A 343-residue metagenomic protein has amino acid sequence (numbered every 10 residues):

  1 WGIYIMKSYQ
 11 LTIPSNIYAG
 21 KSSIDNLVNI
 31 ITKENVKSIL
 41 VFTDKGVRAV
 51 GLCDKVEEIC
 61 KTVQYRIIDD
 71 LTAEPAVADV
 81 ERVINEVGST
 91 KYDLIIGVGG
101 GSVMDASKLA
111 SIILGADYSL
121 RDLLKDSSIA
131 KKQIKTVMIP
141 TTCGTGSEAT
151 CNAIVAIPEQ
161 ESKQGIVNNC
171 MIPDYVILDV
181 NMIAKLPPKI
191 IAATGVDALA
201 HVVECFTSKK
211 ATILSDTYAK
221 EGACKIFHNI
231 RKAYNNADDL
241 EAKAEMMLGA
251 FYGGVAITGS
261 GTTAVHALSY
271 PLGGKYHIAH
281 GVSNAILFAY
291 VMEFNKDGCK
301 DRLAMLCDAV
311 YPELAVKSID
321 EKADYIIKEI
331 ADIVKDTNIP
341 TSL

Functional and structural regions predicted by a protein language model:
W1-I5: Short, Lys/Arg-enriched N-terminal segments with co-localized hydrophobic residues within the first ~10-30 amino acids
M6-L94, L343: ATP/NTP phosphate-donor binding region
I24-L27, A49-L52, V77, S102-S107 (+3 more regions): Short glycine/serine/threonine-rich phosphate/pyrophosphate-binding segments that cradle anionic phosphate groups
A78-N85, S89-N181: Glycine/threonine-rich beta-strand-loop-alpha-helix active-site module that forms ligand/phosphate-binding
G144, F251-N284: Glycine-rich phosphate/pyrophosphate-binding beta-alpha loops
N152-S260: Carboxylate- and glycine-rich phosphate/diphosphate-binding segment that chelates Mg2+/Mn2+
K275-S342: Gly/Pro-rich interdomain helix-loop hinge
